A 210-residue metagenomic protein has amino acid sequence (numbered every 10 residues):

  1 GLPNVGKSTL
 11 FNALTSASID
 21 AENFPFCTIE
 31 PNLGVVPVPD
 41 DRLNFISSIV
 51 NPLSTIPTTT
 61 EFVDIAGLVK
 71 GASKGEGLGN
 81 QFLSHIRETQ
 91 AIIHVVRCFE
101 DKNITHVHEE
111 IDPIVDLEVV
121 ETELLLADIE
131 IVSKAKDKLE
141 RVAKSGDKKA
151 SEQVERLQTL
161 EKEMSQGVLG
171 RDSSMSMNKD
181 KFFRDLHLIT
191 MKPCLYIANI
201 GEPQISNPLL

Functional and structural regions predicted by a protein language model:
G1-T105, V132-L139: Conserved G1/Walker A P-loop phosphate-binding module
V5, F11, K138-L210: C-terminal-of-GTPase-core extension/linker across diverse P-loop GTPases
F24, G77, D112, S145-E152: A structural signal for alpha-helical segments
T28, Q81, L124, I131 (+2 more regions): Alpha-helical initiation/capping and key positions within long helical/coiled-coil segments
I65, V96-E100, V107-E109, T122-L125 (+2 more regions): G-domain G4 guanine-recognition motif of GTPases
I86-E88, E123, D128: Substrate-engagement module of ASCE P-loop NTPases
E109-L117: A short alpha->loop->secondary-structure connector
